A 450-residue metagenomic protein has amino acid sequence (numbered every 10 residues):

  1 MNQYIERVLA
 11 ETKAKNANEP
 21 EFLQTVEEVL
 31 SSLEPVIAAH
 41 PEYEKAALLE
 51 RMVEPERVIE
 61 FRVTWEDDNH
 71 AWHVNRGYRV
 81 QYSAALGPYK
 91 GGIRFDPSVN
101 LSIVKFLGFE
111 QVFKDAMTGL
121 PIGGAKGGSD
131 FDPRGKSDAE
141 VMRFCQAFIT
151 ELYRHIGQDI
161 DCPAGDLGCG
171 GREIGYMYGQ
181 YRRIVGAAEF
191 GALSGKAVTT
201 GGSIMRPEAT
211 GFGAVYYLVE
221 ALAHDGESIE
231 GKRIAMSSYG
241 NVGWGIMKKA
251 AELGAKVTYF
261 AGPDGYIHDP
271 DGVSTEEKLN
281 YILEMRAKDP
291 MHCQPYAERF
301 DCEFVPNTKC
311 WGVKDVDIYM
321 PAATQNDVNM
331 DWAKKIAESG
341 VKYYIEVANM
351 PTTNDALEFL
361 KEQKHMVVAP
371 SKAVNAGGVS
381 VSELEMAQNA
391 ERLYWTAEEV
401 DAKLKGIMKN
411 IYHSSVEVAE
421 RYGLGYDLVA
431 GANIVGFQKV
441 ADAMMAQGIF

Functional and structural regions predicted by a protein language model:
N2-T25, L222, A337-F450: Adenosine-phosphate binding glycine-rich loop
Q3, A17-Q24, E28, Y43 (+24 more regions): Conserved active-site and cofactor/substrate-binding residues in soluble primary-metabolism enzymes
P20-L23, A39-A46, G119, I156-G165 (+3 more regions): Flexible, glycine/charged-enriched surface loops at secondary-structure junctions
E42-A71: Structured beta-strand/loop patches that form or line metal/cofactor-binding pockets in enzymes
D96, D115-E230: Glycine/serine-rich phosphate-binding loop and adjoining beta1-alpha1 elements at the start of nucleotide-handling
A197, G202-D315: Glycine-rich phosphate/diphosphate-binding loop of Rossmann-like nucleotide-binding domains
G265-V368, A373: Rossmann-like adenosine-cofactor binding region
